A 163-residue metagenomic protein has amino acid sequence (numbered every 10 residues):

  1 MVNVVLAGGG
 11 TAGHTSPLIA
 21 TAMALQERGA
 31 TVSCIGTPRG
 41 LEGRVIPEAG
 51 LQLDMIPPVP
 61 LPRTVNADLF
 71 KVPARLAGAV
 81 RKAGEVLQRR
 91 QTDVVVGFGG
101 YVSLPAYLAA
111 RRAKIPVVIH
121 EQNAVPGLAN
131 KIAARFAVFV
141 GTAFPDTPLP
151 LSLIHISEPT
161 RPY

Functional and structural regions predicted by a protein language model:
N3-G9, R28-G78, G84: Conserved nucleotide-sugar phosphate-binding/catalytic loop shared by glycosyltransferases and other
H14-L25: Short amphipathic alpha-helix
G40-R44, V94-A113: An aromatic- and histidine-rich active-site surface loop
M55-V59, F98-G99, I119-N123, A143: Short beta->alpha connector loops at strand-helix junctions that form conserved, small/polar/Pro-enriched
L87, Q91-D93: Proline-aspartate-enriched helix->loop->beta-strand connector
R111-I119, V125-T142: A conserved, positively charged/aromatic
V138-L153: A short, active-site helix/loop in glycosyltransferases that binds the activated sugar's phosphate group
I154-Y163: Single conserved hydrophobic/aromatic residue that forms the stacking wall/gate of nucleotide- or nucleobase-binding
